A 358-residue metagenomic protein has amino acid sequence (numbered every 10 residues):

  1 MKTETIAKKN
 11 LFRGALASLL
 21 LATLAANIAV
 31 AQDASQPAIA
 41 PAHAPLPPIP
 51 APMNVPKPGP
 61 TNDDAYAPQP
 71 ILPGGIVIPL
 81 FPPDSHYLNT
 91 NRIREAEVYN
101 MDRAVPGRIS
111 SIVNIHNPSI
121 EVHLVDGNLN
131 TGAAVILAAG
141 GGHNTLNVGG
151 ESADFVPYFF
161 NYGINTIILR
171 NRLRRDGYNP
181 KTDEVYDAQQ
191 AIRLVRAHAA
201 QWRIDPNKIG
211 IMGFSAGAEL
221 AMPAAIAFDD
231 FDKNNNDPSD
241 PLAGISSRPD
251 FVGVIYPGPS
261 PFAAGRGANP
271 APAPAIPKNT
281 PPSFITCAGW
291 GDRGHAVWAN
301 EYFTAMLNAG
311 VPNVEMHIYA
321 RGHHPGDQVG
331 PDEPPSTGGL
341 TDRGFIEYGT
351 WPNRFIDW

Functional and structural regions predicted by a protein language model:
P48-N130: N-terminal cap/lid segment of alpha/beta-hydrolase-fold proteins
T131-G140: Short beta-strand element of the alpha/beta-hydrolase
N147-V148, D154-F155, L169-R203, G344-Y348: Catalytic nucleophile-loop/oxyanion-hole region of alpha/beta-hydrolase and closely related hydrolase-like folds
V148-I167, T304: Short amphipathic alpha-helix adjacent to the substrate-entry channel of hydrolases
Y186-K278: Primarily recognizes the serine-hydrolase "nucleophile elbow" in alpha/beta-hydrolase and SGNH/GDSL folds
F284-C287: Short beta-strand/loop motif that positions the catalytic acidic residue of the alpha/beta-hydrolase fold
D292-E301: Conserved alpha/beta-hydrolase "acid-adjacent" motif
L307-W358: C-terminal catalytic histidine-bearing segment of alpha/beta-hydrolase fold enzymes
